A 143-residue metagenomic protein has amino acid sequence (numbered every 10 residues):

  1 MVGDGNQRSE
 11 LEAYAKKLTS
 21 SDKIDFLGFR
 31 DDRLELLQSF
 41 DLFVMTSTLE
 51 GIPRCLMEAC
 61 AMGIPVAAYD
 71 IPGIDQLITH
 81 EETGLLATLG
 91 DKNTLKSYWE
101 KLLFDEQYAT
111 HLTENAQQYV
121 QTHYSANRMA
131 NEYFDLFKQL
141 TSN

Functional and structural regions predicted by a protein language model:
E12-G28: Nucleotide-activated donor-binding/catalytic signature segment of Leloir-type glycosyltransferases, i.e., the conserved
S20, T94, K101, Y108-H123 (+1 more regions): A short, well-ordered alpha-helix in the C-terminal region of glycosyltransferases
F29, T48: Aromatic "clamp/platform" in nucleotide-sugar-dependent glycosyltransferases that forms part of the donor/acceptor
R33, P53-L56, I74: Short glycine/serine-rich donor-binding loops of glycosyltransferases
L34, D41, G63: A short alpha->beta transition loop at the rim of the catalytic pocket in nucleotide-sugar-dependent
P65-A68, I78: Short hydrophobic beta-strand element within catalytic cores of glycosyltransferases and related nucleotide-activated
H80-E81, L85-N93, K101-E106: Conserved acidic donor-binding segment of nucleotide-sugar-dependent glycosyltransferases
